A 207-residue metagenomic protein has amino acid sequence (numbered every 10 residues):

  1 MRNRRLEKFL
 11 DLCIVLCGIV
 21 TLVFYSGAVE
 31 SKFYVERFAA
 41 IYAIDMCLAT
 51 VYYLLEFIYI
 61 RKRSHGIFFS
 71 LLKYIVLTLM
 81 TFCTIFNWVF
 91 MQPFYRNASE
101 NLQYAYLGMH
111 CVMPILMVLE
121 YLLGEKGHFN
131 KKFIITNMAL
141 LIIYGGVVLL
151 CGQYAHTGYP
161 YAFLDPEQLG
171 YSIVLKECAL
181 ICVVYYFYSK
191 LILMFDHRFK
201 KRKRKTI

Functional and structural regions predicted by a protein language model:
M1-I14: N-terminal membrane topogenic signal
C17-F24, M80-V89, L141-C151: Aromatic-anchored segments of alpha-helical transmembrane domains
V23-K32, R61, W88-A98, Y154: Juxtamembrane "helix-exit" motif on the non-cytosolic side of transmembrane helices
F33-I41, F68-L71, R96-G108, N130-I134 (+1 more regions): Non-cytosolic membrane-interface motifs at loop->transmembrane helix junctions
L55-R63, C83-N97, L119-L123: Membrane-helix exit/interface motif
Y104-I115, L175-A179: Membrane-interface loop-to-helix entry segments
V112-K131: Alpha-helical transmembrane segments in multipass membrane proteins, preferentially the mid-helix core
A155-M194: Membrane-interface transmembrane-helix boundary segments in multi-pass integral membrane proteins
